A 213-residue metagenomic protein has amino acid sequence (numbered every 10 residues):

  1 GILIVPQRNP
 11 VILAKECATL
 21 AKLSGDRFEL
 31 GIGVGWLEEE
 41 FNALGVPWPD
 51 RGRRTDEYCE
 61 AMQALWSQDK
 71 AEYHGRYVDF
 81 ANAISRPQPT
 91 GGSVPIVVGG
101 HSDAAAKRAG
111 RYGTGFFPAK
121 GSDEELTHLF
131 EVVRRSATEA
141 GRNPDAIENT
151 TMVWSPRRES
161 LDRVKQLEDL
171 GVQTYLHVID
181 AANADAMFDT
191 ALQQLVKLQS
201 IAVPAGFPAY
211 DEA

Functional and structural regions predicted by a protein language model:
G1-A213: Active-site-adjacent structural elements that line small-molecule/cofactor binding pockets in enzymes
